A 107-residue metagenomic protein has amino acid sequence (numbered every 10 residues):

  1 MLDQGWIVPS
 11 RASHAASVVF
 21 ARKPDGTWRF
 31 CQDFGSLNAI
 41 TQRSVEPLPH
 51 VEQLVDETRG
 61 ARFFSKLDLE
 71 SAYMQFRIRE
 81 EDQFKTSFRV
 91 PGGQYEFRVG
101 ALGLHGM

Functional and structural regions predicted by a protein language model:
M1-M107: Retroelement reverse transcriptase polymerase core
